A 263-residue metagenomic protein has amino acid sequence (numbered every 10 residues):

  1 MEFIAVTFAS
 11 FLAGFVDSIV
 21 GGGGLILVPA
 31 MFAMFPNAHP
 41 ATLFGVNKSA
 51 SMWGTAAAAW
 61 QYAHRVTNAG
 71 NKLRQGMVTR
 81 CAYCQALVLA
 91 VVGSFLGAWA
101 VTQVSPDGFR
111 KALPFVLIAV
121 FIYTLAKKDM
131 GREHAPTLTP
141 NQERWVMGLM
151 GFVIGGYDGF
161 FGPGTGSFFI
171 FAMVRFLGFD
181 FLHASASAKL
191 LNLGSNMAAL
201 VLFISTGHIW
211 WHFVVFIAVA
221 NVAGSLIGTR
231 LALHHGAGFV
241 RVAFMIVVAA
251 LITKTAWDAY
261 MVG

Functional and structural regions predicted by a protein language model:
M1-H39, H134-S185, V215: Selected transmembrane alpha-helices and immediately adjacent juxtamembrane segments of polytopic inner-membrane
F3, K48, L113-L117, F121 (+3 more regions): Residues within membrane-spanning alpha-helices of integral membrane proteins, especially the hydrophobic core/packing
T7, F11, F15, K48 (+9 more regions): Residue-level signature of the transmembrane alpha-helical core of multi-pass small-molecule transporters
A33-M34, Y62, T102, V174-R175 (+4 more regions): Transmembrane helix-loop junction
A38-N47, L73-A82, G178-K189: Membrane-interface alpha-helices at helix entry/exit sites of multi-pass transporters
G45-G108, N196-I246: Selective hydrophobic functional segments
A56-N71, A98, P106, P114-T139 (+1 more regions): Transmembrane helix exit motif
L96, V153-P163, A199-G207, L251-G263: Hydrophobic alpha-helical transmembrane segments in multi-pass integral membrane proteins
